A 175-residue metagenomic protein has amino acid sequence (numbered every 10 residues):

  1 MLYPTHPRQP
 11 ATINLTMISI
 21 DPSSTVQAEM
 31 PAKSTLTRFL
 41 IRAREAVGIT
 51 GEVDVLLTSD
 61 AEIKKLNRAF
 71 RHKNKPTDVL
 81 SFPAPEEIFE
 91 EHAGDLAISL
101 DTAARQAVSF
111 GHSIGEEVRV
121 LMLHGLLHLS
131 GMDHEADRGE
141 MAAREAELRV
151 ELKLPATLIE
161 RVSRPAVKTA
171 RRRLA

Functional and structural regions predicted by a protein language model:
L2-E116, L127-A175: An acidic/histidine-cluster motif and surrounding catalytic segment that typifies divalent-metal-assisted enzyme active
V120: Conserved SAM/SAH cofactor-binding pocket of Class I
